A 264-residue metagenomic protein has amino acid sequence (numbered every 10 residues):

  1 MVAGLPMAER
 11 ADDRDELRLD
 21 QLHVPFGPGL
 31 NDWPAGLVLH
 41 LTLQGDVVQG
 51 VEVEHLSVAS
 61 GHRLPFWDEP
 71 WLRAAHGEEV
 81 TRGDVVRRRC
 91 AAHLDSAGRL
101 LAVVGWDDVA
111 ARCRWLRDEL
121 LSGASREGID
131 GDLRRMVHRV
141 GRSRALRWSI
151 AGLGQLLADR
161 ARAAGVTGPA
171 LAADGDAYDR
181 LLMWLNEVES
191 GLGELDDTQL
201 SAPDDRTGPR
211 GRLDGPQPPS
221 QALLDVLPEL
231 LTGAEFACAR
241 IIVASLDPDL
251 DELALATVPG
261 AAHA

Functional and structural regions predicted by a protein language model:
M1-A264: Metal/cofactor-centered catalytic core regions of large enzymes
